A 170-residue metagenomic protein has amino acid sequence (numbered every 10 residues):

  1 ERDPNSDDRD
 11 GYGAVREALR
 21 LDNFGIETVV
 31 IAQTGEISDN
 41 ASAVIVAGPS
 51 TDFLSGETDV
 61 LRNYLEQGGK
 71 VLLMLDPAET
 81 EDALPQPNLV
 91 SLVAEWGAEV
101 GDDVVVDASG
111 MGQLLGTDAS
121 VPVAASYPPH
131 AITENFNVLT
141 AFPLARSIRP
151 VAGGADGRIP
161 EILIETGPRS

Functional and structural regions predicted by a protein language model:
D3-S170: Acidic, S/T/G-rich, low-cysteine, solvent-exposed domains in lumenal/extracellular/periplasmic regions of secretory
